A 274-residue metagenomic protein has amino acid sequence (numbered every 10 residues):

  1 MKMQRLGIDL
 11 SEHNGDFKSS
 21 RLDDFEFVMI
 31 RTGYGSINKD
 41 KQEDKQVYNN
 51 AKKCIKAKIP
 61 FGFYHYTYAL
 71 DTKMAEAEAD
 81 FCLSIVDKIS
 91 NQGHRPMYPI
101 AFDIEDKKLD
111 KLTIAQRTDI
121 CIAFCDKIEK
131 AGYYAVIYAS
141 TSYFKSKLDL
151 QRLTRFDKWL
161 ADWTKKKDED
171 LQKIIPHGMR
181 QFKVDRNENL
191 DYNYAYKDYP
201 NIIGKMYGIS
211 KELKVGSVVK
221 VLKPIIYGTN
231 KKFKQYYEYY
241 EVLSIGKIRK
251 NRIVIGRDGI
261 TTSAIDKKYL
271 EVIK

Functional and structural regions predicted by a protein language model:
M1-C125, E129-G132: Substrate-binding cleft of extracellular glycoside hydrolase catalytic domains
M1-L22, Q151-S210: Functionally critical loop-and-helix segments that line ligand-binding/catalytic clefts of soluble enzyme domains
F61, Y134-V136, K158: Hydrophobic anchor at the start of a short beta-strand that flanks the dinucleotide cofactor-binding loop
M74-A77, Y143-L153: Glycine-rich, charge-decorated loop segments at or immediately adjacent to ligand/cofactor-binding or catalytic sites
L83-F102, D106, K147-P176: Structural recognition of alpha->loop->beta junctions
I209-G246: Beta-loop motif signature
I248-I255: Short aromatic-glycine-enriched beta-strand elements
D258-K274: Intrinsically disordered, low-complexity, charged/polar segments
